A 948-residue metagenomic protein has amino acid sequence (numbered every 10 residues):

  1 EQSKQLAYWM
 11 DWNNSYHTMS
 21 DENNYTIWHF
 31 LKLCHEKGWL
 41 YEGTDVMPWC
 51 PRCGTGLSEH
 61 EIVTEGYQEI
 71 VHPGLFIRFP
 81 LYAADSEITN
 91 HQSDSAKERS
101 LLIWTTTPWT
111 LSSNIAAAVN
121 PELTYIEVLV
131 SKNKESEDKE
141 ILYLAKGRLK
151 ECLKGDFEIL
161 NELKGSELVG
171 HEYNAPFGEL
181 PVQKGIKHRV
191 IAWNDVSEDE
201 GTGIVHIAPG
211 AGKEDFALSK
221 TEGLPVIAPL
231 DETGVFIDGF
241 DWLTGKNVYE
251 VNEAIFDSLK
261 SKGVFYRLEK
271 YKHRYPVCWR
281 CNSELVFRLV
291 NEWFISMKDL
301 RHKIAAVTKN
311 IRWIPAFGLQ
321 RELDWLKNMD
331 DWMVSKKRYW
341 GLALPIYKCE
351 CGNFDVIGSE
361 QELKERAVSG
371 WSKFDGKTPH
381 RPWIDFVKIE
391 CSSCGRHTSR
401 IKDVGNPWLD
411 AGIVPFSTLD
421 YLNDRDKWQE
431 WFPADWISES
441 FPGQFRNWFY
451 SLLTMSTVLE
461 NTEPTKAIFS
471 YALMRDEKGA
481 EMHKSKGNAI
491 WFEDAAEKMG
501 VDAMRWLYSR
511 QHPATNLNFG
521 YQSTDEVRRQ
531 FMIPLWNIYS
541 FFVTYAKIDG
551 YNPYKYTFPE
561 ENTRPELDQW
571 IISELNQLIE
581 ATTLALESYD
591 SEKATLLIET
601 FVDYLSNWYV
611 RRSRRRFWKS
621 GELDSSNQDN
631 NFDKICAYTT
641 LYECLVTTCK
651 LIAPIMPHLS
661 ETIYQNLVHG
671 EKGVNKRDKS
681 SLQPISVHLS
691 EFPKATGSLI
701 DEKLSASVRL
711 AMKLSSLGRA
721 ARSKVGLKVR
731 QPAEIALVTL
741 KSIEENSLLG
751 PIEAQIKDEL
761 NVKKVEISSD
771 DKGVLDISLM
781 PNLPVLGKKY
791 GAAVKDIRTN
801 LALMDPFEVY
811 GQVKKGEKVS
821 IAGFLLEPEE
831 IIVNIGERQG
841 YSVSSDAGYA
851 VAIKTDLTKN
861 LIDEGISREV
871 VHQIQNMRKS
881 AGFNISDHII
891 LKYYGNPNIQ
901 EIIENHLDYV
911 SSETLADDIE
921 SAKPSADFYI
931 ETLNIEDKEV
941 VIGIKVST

Functional and structural regions predicted by a protein language model:
E1, E162-D195, L224, S283-A305 (+2 more regions): Conserved oxyanion/phosphate-binding beta-strand-loop segments in alpha/beta enzyme cores
E1-S112, L129-K134, G170, L180-Q183 (+12 more regions): Residue patterns forming the tRNA-binding/recognition surfaces of aminoacyl-tRNA synthetases and related DALR
E69-L75, V119-E127, K164-E172, G223-L224 (+7 more regions): A short, compositionally biased
W109-P121, E127-V128, F216-L224, A367 (+2 more regions): Short active-site loop/helix that positions an aromatic residue
A116, L123-I204, K213: Protease-associated
E137, N328-L409, I413-P415, L459-E497 (+3 more regions): Feature 926 captures the class I aminoacyl-tRNA synthetase adenylation module centered on the KMSKS loop
W431-G443: A short glycine/serine-rich beta->alpha loop
F445-L452: Active-site-adjacent loop/helix segments that line or gate small-molecule/cofactor pockets in enzymes
